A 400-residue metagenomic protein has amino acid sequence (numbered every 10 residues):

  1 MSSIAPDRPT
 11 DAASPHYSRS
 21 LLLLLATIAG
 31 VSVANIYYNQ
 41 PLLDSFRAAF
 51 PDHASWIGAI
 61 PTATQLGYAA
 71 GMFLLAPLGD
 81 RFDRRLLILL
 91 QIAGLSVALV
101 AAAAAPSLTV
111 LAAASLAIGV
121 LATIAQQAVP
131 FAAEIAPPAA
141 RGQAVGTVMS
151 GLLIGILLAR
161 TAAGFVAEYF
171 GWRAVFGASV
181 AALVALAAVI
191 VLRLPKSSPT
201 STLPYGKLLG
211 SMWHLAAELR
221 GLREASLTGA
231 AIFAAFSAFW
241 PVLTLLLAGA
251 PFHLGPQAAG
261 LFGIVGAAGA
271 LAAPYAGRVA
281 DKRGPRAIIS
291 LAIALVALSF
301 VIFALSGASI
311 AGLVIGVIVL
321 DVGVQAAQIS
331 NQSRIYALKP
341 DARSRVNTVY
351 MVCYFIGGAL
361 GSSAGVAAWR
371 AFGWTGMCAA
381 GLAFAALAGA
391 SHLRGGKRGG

Functional and structural regions predicted by a protein language model:
D7-H16, L194-S226: Juxtamembrane intracellular "pre-TM" segments in multi-pass secondary transporters
A70-L108: Conserved MFS/SLC helix-loop-helix module at the cytosolic interface between two early adjacent transmembrane helices
M72-D83, L271-P285, W369: Helix-to-loop junctions at the C-terminal end of transmembrane segments in multipass secondary transporters
L86-V100, A287-I302, L382: Structural signature of the two symmetry-related core transmembrane helices
A114-L152: Cytoplasmic helix-loop-helix junction between adjacent transmembrane helices in 12-TM secondary transporters
I124-A136, A326-K339: Intracellular juxtamembrane helix-capping segments at the cytosolic ends of symmetry-related transmembrane helices
T147-L192: Helix-loop-helix hairpin linking two adjacent transmembrane segments in secondary transporters
R286-N331: C-terminal transmembrane helical hairpin of 12-TM major facilitator-type secondary transporters
